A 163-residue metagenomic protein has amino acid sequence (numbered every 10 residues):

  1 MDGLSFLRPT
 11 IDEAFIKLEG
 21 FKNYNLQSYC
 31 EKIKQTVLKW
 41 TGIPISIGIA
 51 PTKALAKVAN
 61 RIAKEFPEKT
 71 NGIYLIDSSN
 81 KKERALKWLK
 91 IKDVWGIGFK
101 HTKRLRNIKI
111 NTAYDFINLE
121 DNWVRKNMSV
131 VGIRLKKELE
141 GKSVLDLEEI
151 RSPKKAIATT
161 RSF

Functional and structural regions predicted by a protein language model:
M1, K32-W40, R104, I108 (+1 more regions): Generic non-transmembrane alpha-helical segments
M1-N25, K32, E149: Noncatalytic, basic helical substrate-engagement surface that gates or grips nucleic-acid strands
L18-G20, I49-P51, H101, E120: Short, structured patches in soluble enzyme cores that scaffold and shape functional sites
L26-K92: Long, highly charged, low-complexity intrinsically disordered interaction regions that mediate electrostatic DNA/RNA
H101-F163: DNA-contacting surface of Y-family translesion DNA polymerases
